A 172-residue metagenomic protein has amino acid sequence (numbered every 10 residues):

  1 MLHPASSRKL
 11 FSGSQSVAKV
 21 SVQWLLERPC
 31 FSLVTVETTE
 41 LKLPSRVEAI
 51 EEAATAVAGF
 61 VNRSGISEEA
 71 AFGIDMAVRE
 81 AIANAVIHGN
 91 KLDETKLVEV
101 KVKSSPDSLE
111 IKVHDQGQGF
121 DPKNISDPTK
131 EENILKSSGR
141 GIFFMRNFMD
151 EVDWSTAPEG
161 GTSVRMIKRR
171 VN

Functional and structural regions predicted by a protein language model:
L2, L25-E40, V86-N172: Conserved beta-strand-loop-beta-strand hairpin that lines the nucleotide-binding pocket of ATP/GTP-utilizing enzymes
L2-K9: Extreme N-terminal basic, low-complexity initiation segments that serve as generic localization/processing leaders
L10, S16, W24-R28: Cationic, low-complexity basic patches in intrinsically disordered or flexible, solvent-exposed regions
G13-S14, L33: Generic detector of N-terminal low-structure segments
E40-E51: STAS-typified acidic loop motif
T55-R79, I134-S137: Conserved short strand/loop->alpha-helix "switch" segment adjacent to the catalytic nucleotide/phosphoryl-transfer site
E80, N84: Conserved polar catalytic motif of the HATPase_c/GHKL fold
